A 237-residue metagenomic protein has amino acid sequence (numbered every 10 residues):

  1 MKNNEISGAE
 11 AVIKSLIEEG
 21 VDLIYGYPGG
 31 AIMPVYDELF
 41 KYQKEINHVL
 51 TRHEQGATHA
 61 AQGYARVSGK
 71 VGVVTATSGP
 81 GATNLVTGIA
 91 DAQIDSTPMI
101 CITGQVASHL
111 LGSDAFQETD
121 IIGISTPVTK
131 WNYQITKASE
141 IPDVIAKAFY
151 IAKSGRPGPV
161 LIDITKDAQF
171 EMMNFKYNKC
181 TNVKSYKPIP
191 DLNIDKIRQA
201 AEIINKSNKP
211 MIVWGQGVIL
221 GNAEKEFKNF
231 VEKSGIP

Functional and structural regions predicted by a protein language model:
M1-P237: N-terminal alpha/beta PP-like core and its mobile active-site loop of ThDP/TPP-dependent enzymes
